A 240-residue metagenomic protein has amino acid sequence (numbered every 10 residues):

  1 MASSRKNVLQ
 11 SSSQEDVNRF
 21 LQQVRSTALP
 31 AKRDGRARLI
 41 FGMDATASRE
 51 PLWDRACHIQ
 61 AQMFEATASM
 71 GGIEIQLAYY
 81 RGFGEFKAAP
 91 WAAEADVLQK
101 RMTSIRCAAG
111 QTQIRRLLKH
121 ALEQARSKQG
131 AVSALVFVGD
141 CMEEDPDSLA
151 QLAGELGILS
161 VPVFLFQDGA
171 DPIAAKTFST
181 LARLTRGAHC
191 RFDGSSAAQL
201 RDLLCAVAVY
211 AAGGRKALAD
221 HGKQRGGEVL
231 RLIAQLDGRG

Functional and structural regions predicted by a protein language model:
M1-R33, G240: Von Willebrand factor
P30-K32, A66-S69, E123-A131, E155: Surface-exposed acidic, glycine-flexible loop patches that form ligand/cofactor-binding and adhesion interfaces
R33-P90, L117, L135-V138: Von Willebrand factor
A93-T103, A182-G194: Acidic, Ser/Thr-rich peripheral helices and adjacent loops at domain boundaries
D96-S133, M142-E144, G169-S179: Von Willebrand factor
A131-G139, S179, R183, S196-A197 (+3 more regions): Extended, alpha-helix-rich binding/interface surfaces that flank or overlap catalytic cores and mediate recognition
C141-L184: VWA/integrin I-like adhesion module and closely mimicked acidic/polar interface patches used
H189-G240: C-terminal "exit" segments of structured domains
